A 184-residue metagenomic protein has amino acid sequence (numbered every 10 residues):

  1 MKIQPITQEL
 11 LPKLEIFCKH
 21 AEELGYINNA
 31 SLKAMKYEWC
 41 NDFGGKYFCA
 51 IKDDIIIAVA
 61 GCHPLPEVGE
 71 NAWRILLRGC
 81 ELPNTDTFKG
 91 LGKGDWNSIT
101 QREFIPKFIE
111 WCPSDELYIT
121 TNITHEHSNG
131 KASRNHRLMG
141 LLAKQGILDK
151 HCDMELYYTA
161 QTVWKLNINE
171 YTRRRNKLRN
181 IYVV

Functional and structural regions predicted by a protein language model:
M1-S31, V183-V184: Short amphipathic alpha-helix that is part of the acyltransferase structural core
Y26-K52: Active-site rim helix/loop that mediates acceptor-substrate recognition in acyltransferases
C49, I55-L65, A72-R74: Conserved beta-strand in the GNAT
P64-L76, D115, Y158: A conserved beta-turn-beta hairpin within the catalytic core of GNAT-like acetyltransferases that forms part
G69-K93, T120: Conserved acetyl-CoA binding element of GNAT-fold acetyltransferases
D86-C112, G140: Conserved acetyl-CoA-binding loop-helix of GNAT-fold acetyltransferases
Y118-M139, E155-T159: Conserved beta-strand-loop-alpha-helix junction that forms the acyl-donor binding cleft
H151-V184: C-terminal "cap" of GNAT-fold acetyltransferases
